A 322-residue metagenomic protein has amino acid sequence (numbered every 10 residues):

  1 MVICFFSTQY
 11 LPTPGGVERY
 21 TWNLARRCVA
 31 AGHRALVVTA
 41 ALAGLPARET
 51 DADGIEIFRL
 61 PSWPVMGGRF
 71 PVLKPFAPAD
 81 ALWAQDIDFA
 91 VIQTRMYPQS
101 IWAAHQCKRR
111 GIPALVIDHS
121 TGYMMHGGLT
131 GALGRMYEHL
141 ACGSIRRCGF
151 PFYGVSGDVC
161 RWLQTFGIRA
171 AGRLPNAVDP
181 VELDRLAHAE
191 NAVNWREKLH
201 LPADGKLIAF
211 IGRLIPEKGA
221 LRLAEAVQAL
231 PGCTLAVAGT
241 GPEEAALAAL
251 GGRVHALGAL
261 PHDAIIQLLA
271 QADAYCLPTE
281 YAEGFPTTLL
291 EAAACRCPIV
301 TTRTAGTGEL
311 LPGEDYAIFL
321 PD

Functional and structural regions predicted by a protein language model:
R19, K206-A229, C233, P242-A245: A conserved mid-protein helix/loop that constitutes part of the nucleotide-sugar donor-binding site
A41, D158, A177: Carbohydrate-associated surface elements
A52, S62-H105, R109-R110, R135-S144: An amphipathic, basic-hydrophobic alpha-helix
P113, G122-C148, Y153, R161: Nucleotide-sugar donor phosphate/pyrophosphate-binding loop at the beta->alpha transition of glycosyltransferases
A245-D263: Nucleotide-activated donor-binding/catalytic signature segment of Leloir-type glycosyltransferases, i.e., the conserved
A259-L260, L268-A272: Short alpha-helical donor nucleotide-sugar binding micro-motif in glycosyltransferases
P298-T301: Short hydrophobic beta-strand element within catalytic cores of glycosyltransferases and related nucleotide-activated
G313-D322: Conserved acidic donor-binding segment of nucleotide-sugar-dependent glycosyltransferases
